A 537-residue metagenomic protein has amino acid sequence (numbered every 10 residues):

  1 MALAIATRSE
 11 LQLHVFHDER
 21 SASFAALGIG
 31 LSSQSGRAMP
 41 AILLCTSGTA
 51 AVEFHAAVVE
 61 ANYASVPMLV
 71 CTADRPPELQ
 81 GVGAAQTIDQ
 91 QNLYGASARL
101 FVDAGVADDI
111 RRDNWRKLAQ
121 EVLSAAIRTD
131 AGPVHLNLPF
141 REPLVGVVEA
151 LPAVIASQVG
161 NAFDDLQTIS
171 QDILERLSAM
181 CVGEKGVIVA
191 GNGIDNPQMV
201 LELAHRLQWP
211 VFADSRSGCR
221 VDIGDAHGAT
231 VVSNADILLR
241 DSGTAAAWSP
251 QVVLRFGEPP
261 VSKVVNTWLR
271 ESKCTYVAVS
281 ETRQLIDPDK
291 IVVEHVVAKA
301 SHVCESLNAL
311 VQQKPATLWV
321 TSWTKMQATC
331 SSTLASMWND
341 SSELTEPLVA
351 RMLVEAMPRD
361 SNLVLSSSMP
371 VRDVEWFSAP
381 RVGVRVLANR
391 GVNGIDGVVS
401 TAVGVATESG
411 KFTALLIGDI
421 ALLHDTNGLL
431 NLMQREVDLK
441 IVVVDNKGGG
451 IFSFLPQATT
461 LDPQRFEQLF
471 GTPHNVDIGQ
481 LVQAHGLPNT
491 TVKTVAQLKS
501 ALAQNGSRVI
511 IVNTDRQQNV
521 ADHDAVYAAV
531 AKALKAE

Functional and structural regions predicted by a protein language model:
M1-I5, T324-G410: Active-site diphosphate/adenylate-binding microenvironment
L11-H14, S33-R75, S249-G257, K411-H424 (+1 more regions): A short, small-residue-rich loop immediately preceding and capping a beta-strand
L13-F24, L43-T49, V364-S367, V386-V399 (+2 more regions): Active-site nucleophile and cofactor-binding loops and adjacent substrate-binding regions of central metabolic enzymes
G28-A38, L123-D130, I173-G186, L203 (+3 more regions): Glycine-rich phosphate/diphosphate-binding loops that line cofactor/substrate pockets in enzymes
L31-S32, A190-V277, L285, R381-K411 (+2 more regions): Glycine-rich, anion-gripping cofactor-binding loops and their flanking helix/strand elements in enzyme active sites
C71, E78-Q91, G95, V102 (+1 more regions): Thiamine diphosphate
T72-V122, D214-Q327, L432, I511: Glycine-rich, acidic loop regions that bind phosphate or pyrophosphate groups
L118-E121, A125-G183: Conformationally flexible catalytic loops at phosphate/diphosphate-handling active centers
